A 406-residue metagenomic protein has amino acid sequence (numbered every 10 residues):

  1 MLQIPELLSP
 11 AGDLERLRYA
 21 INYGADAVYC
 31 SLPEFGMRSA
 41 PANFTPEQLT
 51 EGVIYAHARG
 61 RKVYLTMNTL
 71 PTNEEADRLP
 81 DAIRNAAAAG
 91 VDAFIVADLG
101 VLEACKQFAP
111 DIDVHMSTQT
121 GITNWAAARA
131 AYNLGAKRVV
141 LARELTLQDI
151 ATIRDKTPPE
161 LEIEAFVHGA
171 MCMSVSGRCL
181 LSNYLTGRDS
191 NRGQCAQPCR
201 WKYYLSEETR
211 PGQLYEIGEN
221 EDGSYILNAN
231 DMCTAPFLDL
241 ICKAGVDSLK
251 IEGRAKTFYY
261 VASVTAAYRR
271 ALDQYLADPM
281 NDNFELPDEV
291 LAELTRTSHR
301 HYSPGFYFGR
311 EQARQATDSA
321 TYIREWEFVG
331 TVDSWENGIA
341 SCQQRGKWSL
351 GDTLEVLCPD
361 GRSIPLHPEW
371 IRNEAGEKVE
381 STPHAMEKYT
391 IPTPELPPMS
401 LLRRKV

Functional and structural regions predicted by a protein language model:
M1-N22, A27-E34, V53, R59-T69 (+6 more regions): Surface-exposed amphipathic alpha-helical tracts and adjacent flexible/coil segments at the periphery of soluble enzymes
R38-H57: Glycine-rich, positively charged N-terminal anion/phosphate-binding segment
P41-P46, D77-I83: Glycine-rich loop at the start of a catalytic domain that most often binds anionic cofactors/ligands
T50, V63, A82, V96-A97: Phosphodiester-processing cores and adjacent nucleic acid-binding clamps
L65-T66, V96, M116-T118: Short beta-strand elements of ligand-binding domains
D77, I112-T123: Gly/Gly-Pro- and Ser/Thr-rich, intrinsically disordered tail segments characteristic of DNA damage-repair and tolerance
G100-V101: Alpha-helix capping/helix-boundary segments
